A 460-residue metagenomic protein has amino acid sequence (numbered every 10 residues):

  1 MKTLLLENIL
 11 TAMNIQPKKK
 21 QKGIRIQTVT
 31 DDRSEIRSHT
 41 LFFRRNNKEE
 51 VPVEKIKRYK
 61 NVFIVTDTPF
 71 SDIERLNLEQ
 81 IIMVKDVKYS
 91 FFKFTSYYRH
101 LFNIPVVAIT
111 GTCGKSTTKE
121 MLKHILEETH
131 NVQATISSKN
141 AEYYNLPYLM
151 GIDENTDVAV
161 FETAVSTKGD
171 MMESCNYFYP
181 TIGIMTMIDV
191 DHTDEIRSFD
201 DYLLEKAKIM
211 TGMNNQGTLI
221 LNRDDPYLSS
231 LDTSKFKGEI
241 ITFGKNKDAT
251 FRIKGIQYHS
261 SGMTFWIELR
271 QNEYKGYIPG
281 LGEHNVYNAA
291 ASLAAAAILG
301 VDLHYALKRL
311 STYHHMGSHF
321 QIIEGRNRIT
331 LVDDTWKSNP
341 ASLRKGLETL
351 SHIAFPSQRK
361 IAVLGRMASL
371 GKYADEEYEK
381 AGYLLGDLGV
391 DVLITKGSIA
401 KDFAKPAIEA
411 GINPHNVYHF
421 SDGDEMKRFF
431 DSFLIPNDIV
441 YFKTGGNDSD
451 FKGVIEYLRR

Functional and structural regions predicted by a protein language model:
M1-K93, L281, I353-A354, Y383 (+2 more regions): N-terminal leader/targeting and accessory segments in enzymes
M1-P17, L41, N46-E49, Q133 (+3 more regions): ATP-dependent carboxylate-amine ligase
L10-T11, Y89-R223, Y227-K237, A296 (+2 more regions): Phosphate-binding loop of NTP-binding sites
K20-V29, N46, Y89-F92, N140-Y143 (+6 more regions): Short gly/ser/thr-rich secondary-structure transition/capping motifs
T40, V62, D157, T181 (+3 more regions): Conserved acidic residues
V51-T66, I73, L78-D86, Y179-T181 (+3 more regions): A short, gly/pro- and small-residue-rich
K55, T167-Y177, R344-A354: Short amphipathic alpha-helices and their capping/turn segments at secondary-structure boundaries
F70-N77, I182-L331, S357-Q358, Y383-G386 (+2 more regions): Acidic, Mg2+-coordinating active-site environments of NTP-dependent enzymes
